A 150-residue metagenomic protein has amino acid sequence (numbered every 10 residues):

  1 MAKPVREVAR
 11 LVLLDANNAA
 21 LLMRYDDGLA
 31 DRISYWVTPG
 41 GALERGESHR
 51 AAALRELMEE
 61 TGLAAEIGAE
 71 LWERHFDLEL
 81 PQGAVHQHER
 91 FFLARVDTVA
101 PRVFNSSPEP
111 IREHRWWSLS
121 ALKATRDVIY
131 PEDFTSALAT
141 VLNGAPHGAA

Functional and structural regions predicted by a protein language model:
M1-L21, G41-A42: Conserved N-terminal beta-strand and adjoining loop/helix that marks the start of the Nudix/MutT-like hydrolase domain
E7, A16, E70, H88 (+1 more regions): Residues that flank catalytic or metal-binding motifs in active/ligand-binding sites
L22-R24, N105: Beta-strand scaffold of nucleotide-dependent catalytic cores
R24, L71-F76: Generic short beta-strand segments
L29-S34: A conserved beta-turn-beta hairpin within the catalytic core of GNAT-like acetyltransferases that forms part
W36-T38: A short gly/proline-enriched turn/hairpin at secondary-structure junctions
L43-E66, R74-I129: Unchanged
R126-A150: Charged phosphate-binding loop/patch that engages nucleotide di/tri-phosphates or the phosphate backbone of nucleic
